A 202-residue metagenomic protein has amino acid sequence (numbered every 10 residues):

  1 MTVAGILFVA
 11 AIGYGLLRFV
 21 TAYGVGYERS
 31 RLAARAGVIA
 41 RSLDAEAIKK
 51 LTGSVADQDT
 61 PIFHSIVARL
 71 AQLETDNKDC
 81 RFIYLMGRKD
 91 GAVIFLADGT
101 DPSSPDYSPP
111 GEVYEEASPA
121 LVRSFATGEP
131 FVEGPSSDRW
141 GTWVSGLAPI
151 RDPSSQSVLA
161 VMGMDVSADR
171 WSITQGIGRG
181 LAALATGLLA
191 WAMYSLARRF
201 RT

Functional and structural regions predicted by a protein language model:
M1-F19, R179-R199: Extreme N-terminal signal-anchor transmembrane helix of membrane signaling/transducer proteins, especially in bacteria
L16-K50, S54, S65: Membrane-proximal extracytoplasmic alpha-helices
E46-K89, I94-A97: Extracytoplasmic/periplasmic helical hairpin of the input-sensing domain located between the first two N-terminal
A97-G99, M162: Short hydrophobic alpha-helix segments
T100-S136: Extracytoplasmic/periplasmic sensor domains and loops in membrane signaling proteins
P130-V132, W140-P149: A short beta-strand signature within small-molecule sensing/ligand-binding domains used in signal transduction
W140, R151-P153, G163-Q175: Helix-start (N-cap) segments at beta->loop->alpha junctions that couple sensory/regulatory domains to adjoining helices
V158-A160: Glycine-rich acetyl-CoA-binding "A-motif" of GNAT/NAT acetyltransferases
